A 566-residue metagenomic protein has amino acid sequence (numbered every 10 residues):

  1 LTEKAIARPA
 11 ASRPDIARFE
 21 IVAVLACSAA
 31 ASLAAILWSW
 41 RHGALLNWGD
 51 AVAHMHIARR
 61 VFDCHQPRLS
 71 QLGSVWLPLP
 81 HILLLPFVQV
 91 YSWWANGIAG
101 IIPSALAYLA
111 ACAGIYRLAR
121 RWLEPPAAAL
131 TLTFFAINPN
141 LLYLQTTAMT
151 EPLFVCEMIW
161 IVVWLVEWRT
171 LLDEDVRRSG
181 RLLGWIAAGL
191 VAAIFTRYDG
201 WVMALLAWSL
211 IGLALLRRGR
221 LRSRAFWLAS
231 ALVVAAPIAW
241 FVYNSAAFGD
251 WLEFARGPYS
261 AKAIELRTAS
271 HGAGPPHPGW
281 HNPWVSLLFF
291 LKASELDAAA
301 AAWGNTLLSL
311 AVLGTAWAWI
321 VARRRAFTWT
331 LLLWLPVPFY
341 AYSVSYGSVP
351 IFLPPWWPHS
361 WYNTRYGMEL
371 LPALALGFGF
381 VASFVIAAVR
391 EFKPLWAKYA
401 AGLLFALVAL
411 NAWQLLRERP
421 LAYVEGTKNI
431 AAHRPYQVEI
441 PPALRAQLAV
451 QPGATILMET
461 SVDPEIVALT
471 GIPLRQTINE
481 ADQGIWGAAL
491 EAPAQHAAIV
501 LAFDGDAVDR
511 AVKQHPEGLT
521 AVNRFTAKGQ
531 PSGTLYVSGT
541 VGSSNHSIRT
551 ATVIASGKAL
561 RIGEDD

Functional and structural regions predicted by a protein language model:
I21, L25, P126, G180 (+7 more regions): Signature aromatic-anchored transmembrane alpha helix within multi-pass, membrane-resident enzymes that catalyze glycan
S28-A31, T131-P139, V163, L190-I194 (+1 more regions): Short helix- or helix-capping micro-motifs that position conserved polar/aromatic residues at function-defining sites
G73-W76, N140-L153: Short acidic/glycine- and proline-prone juxtamembrane loop motifs at membrane-interface regions of multi-pass membrane
I102-L123, C156, W160: Transmembrane-helix motifs of polytopic, lipid-linked glycan transferases
R121-W122, I161-L183, L213: Membrane-interface transmembrane helices that cradle and orient dolichyl/undecaprenyl
F289-F339, F384: Hydrophobic, aromatic-rich transmembrane alpha-helices and their immediate juxtamembrane boundary segments
L404-D463: Membrane-embedded, lumen/periplasm-facing catalytic core of multi-pass transferases that use lipid-linked donors
R445-E480, I499-F503: Short periplasmic/luminal acceptor-recognition loop of GT-C membrane glycosyltransferases, typified by
